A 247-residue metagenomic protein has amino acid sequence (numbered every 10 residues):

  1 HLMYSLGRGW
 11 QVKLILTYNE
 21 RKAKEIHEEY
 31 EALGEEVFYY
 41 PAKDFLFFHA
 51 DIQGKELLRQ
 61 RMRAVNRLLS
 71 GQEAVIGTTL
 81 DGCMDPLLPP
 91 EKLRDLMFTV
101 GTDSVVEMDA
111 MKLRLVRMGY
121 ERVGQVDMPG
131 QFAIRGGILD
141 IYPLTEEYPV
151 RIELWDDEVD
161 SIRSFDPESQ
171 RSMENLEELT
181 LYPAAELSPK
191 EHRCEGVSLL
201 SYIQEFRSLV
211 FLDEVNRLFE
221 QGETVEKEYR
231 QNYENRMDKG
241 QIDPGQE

Functional and structural regions predicted by a protein language model:
H1-E247: ASCE RecA-like P-loop NTPase motor cores that couple ATP hydrolysis to mechanical translocation on nucleic acids
